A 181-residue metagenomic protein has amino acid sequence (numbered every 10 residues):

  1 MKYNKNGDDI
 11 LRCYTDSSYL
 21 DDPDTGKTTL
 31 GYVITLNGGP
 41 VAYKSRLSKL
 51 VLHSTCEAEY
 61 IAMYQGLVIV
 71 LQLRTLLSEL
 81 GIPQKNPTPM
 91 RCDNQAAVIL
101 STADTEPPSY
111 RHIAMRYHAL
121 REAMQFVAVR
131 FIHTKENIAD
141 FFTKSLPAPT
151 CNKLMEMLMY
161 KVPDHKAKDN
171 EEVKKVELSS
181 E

Functional and structural regions predicted by a protein language model:
M1, Y19-P23, L77-S78, A128: Generic recognition of flexible, low-complexity loop/linker segments
M1-S17, I82-Q84: Structured nucleic-acid-interacting core domains from mobile-element enzymes and related host factors, especially RNase
K2, T35, R130: Residues in well-ordered beta-strands of folded domains
Y3-K5, D21, R121: Short, low-complexity Ser/Thr-rich regulatory SLiMs
I10, R46-E181: RNase H-like nuclease module associated with reverse transcription
L11-C56: RNase H-like nuclease fold core
